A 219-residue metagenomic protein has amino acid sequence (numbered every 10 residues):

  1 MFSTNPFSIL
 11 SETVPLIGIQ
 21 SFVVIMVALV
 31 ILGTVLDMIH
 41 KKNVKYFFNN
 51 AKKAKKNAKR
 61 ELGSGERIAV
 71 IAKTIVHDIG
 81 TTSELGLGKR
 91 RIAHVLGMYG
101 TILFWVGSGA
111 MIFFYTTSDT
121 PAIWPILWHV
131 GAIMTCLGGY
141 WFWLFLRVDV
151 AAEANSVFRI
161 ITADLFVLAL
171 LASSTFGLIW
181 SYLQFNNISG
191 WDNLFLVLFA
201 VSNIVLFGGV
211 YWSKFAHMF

Functional and structural regions predicted by a protein language model:
M1-F219: Membrane-embedded alpha-helical bundles of multi-pass integral membrane proteins
